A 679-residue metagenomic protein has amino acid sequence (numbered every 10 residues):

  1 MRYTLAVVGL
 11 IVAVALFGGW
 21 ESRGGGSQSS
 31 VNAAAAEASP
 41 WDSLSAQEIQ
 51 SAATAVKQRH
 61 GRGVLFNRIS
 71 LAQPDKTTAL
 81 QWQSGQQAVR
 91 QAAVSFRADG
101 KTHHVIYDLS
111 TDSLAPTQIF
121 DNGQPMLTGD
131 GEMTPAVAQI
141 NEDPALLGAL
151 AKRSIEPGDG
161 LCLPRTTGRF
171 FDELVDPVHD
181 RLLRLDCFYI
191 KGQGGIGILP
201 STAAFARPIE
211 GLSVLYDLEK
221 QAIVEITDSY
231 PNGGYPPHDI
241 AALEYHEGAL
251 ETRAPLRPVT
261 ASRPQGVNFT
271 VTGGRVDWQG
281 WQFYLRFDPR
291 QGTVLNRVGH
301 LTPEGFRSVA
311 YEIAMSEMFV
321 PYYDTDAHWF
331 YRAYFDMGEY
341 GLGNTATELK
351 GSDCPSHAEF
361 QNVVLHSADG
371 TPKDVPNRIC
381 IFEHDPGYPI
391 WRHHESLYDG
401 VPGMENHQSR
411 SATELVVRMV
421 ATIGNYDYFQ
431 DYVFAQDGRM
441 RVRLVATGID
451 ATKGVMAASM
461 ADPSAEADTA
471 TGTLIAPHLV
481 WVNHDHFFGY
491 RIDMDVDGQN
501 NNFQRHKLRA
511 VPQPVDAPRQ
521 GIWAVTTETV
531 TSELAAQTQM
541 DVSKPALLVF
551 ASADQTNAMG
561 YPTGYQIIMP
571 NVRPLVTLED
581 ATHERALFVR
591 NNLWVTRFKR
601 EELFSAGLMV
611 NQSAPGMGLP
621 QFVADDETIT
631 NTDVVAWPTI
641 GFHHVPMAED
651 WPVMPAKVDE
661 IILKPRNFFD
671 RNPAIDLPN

Functional and structural regions predicted by a protein language model:
M1-T4: Positively charged n-region of N-terminal signal peptides that target proteins for export
A6-V12: Hydrophobic helical h-region of N-terminal Sec-dependent signal peptides in bacterial secretory/periplasmic proteins
V12-A35: Bacterial Sec-dependent signal peptides at the C-terminal "C-region" and cleavage site
Q28-K57, G234-A254: N-terminal pre-domain segments of enzymes
A33-D42, T117-T128, I140: Charged, low-complexity surface segments at secondary-structure and domain boundaries
P40-L80, T128-D172: Short, non-transmembrane alpha-helical segments in secretory-pathway proteins
G61-T111, P157-D217, Q279-W281, V417: Exposed beta-strand-loop-beta-strand "reactive/processing" segments of non-cytosolic proteins
L109-G129, K191-T293, R297-R439, V445 (+2 more regions): Extended effector regions of multi-domain proteins
